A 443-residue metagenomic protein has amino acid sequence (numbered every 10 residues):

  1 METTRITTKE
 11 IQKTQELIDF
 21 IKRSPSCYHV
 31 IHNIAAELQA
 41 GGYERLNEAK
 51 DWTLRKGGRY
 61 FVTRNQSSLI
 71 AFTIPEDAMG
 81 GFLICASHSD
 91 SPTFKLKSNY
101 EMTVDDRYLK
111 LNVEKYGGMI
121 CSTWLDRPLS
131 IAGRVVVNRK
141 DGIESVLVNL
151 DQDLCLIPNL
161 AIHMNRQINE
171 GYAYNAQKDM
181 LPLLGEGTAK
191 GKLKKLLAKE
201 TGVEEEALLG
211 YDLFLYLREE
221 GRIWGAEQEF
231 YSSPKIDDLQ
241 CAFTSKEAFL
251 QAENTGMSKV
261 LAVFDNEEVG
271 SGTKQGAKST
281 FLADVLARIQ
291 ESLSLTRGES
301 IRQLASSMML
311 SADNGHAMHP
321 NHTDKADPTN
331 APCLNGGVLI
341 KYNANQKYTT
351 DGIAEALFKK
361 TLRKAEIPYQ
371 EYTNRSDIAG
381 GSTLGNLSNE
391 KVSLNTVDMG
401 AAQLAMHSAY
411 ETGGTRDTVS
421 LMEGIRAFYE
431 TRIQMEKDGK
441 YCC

Functional and structural regions predicted by a protein language model:
M1-C443: N-terminal hydrophobic/helix-forming segments and targeting peptides
